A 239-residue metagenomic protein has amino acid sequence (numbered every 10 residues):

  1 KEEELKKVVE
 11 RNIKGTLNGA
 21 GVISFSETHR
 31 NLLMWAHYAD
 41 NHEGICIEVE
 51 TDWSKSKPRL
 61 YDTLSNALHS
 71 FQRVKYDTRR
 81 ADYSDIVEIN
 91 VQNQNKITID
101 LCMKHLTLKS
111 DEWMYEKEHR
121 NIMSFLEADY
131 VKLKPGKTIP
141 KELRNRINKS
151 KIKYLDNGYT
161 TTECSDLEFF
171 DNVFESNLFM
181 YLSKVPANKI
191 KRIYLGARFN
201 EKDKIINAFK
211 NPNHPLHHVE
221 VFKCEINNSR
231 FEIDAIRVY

Functional and structural regions predicted by a protein language model:
K1-Y239: Catalytic-core loop-and-flanking beta/alpha module that positions acidic residues for ribose/phosphate chemistry
